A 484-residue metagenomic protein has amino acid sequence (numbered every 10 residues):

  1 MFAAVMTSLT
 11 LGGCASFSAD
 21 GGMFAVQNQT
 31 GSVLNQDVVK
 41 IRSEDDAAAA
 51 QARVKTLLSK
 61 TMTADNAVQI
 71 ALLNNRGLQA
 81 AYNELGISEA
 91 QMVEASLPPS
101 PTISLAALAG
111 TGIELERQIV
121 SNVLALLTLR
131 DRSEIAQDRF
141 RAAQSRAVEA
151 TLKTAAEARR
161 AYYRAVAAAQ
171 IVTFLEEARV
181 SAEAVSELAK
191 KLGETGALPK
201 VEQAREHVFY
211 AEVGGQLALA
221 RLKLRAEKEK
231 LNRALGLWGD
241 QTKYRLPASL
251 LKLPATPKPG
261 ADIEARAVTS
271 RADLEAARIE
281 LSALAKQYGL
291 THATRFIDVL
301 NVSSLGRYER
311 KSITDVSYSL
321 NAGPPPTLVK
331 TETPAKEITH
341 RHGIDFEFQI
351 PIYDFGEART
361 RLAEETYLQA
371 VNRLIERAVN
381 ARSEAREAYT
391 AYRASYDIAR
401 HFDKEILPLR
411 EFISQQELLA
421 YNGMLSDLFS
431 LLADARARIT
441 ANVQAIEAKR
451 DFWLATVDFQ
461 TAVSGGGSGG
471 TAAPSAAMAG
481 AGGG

Functional and structural regions predicted by a protein language model:
M1-I70, R221-R266, S312, S317 (+2 more regions): Terminal intrinsically disordered/low-complexity segments used for targeting and assembly
A15, S145-V268, A391, S395 (+2 more regions): Periplasmic alpha-helical coiled-coil/stalk elements that build and connect Gram-negative outer-membrane
Q51-K60, P101-T128, R132-S133, L246-T256 (+4 more regions): Small/polar, glycine/serine/threonine/aspartate-rich low-complexity segments that form flexible
L73-A80, G86-P101, R117-I135, Q144-L152 (+6 more regions): A glycine-/polar-enriched beta->alpha junction
Y82, Q137, K200-F209, L428-R436: Short, charged, amphipathic alpha-helical segments
E116-Q118, Y162, E264, G343-D345 (+1 more regions): Membrane-embedded beta-strand positions in outer-membrane beta-barrel channels/transporters
P199, A381, A388, M424-D427: Alpha-helical heptad-repeat coiled-coil segments that mediate oligomerization/polymerization in large
E212-G239, L407-G465: Short segments within alpha-helical structural elements
